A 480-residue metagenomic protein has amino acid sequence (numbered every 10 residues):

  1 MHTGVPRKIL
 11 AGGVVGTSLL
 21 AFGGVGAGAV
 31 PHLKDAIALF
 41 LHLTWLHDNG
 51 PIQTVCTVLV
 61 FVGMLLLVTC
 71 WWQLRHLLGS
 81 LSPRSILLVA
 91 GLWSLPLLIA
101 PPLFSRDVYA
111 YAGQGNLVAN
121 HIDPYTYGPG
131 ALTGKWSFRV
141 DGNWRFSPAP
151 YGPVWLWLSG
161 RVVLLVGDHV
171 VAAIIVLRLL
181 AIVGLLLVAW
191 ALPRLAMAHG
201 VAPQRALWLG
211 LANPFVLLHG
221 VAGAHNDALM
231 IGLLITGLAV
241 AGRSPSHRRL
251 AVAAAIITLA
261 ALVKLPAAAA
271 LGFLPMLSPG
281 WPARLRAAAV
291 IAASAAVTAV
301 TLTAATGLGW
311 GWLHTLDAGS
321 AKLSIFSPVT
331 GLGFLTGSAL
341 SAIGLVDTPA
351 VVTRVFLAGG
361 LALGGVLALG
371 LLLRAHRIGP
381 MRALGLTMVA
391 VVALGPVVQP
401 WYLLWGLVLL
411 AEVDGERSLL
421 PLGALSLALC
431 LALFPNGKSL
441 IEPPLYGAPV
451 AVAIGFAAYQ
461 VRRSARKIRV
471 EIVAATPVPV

Functional and structural regions predicted by a protein language model:
M1-L19, I37-P96, M381, V461-A465 (+1 more regions): Start-transfer (signal-anchor) and selected internal transmembrane alpha helices of multi-pass inner/ER membrane
V15, L65-Q73, I175-H199, G232 (+1 more regions): Transmembrane-helix motifs of polytopic, lipid-linked glycan transferases
G63, W155, S159-V166, L177-A191 (+2 more regions): Transmembrane alpha-helices of multi-pass, membrane-embedded glycan-processing enzymes that use lipid-linked
S80-I182: Intramembrane catalytic core of multi-pass membrane enzymes that act on lipidic substrates
A90, I182-V183, L195, H199 (+4 more regions): Membrane-embedded helix bundles of polyisoprenyl
A198, V300, A318, K322-L394 (+1 more regions): Aromatic/glycine/proline-enriched transmembrane-helix motif characteristic of membrane-embedded glycan-assembly enzymes
A269-A296: Perimembrane helix-loop-helix junctions
D414-V480: Aromatic-enriched
